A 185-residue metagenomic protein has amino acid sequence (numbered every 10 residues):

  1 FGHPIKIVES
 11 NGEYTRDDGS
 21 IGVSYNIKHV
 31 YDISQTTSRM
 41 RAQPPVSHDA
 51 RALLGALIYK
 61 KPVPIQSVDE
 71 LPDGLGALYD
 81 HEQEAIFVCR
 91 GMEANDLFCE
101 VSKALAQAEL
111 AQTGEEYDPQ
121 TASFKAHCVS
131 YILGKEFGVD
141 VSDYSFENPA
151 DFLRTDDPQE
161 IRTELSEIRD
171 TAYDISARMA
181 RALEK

Functional and structural regions predicted by a protein language model:
F1-K185: N-terminal accessory/interface modules of nucleic-acid-binding and processing proteins
